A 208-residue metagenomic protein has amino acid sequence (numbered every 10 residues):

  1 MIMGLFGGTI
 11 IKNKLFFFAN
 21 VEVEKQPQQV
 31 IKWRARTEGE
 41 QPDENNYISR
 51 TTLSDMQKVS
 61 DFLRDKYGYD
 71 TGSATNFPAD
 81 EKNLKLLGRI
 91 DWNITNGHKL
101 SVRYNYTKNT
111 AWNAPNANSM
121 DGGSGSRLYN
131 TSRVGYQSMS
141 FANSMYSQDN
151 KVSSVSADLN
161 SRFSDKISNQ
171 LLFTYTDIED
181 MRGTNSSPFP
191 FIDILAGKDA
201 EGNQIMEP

Functional and structural regions predicted by a protein language model:
M1-A114, S147-N169: Transmembrane beta-barrel wall of Gram-negative outer-membrane proteins
D65, A79-K82, T95-P208: Replace "related TpsB outer-membrane translocases also match" with "some related outer-membrane beta-barrels such as
